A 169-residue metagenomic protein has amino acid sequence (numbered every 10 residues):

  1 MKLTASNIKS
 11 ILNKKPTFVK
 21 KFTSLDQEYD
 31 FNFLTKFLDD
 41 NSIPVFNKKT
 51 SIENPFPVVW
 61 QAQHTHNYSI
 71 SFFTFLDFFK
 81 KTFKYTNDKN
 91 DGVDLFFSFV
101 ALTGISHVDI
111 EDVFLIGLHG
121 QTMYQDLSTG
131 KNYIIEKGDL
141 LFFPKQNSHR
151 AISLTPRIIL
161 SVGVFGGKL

Functional and structural regions predicted by a protein language model:
M1-F37: An N-terminal JmjN-like helical accessory module and its immediate linker preceding a catalytic domain
K9-S10, T35-K36, D40-D139, N147-L169: Active-site region of the double-stranded beta-helix
